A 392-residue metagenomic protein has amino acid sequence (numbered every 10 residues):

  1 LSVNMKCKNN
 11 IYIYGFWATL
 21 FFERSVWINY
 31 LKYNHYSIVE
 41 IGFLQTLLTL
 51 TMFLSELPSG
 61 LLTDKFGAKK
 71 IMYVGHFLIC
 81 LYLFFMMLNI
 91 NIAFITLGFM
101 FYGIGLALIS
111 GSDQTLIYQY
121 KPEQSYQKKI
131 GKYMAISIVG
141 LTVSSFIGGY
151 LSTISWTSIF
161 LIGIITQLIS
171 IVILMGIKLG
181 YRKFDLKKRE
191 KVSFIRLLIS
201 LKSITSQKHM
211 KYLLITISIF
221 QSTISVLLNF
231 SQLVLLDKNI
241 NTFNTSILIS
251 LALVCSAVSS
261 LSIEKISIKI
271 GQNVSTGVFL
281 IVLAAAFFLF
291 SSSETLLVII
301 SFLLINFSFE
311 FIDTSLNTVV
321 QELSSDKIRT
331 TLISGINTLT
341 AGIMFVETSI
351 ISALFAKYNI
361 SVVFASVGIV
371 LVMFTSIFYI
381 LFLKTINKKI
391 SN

Functional and structural regions predicted by a protein language model:
S2-M5, L179-L214: Juxtamembrane intracellular "pre-TM" segments in multi-pass secondary transporters
V3-L54, K208-S250: Helix-loop boundary and gating motifs at the non-cytosolic
K6, M87-F99, F290-F302: Helix-loop junctions at membrane interfaces in 12-TM secondary transporters
S55-G67, S152, V258-Q272, F355-A356: Helix-to-loop junctions at the C-terminal end of transmembrane segments in multipass secondary transporters
F77-I90, I281-E294: C-terminal ends and interior cores of transmembrane alpha-helices in multi-pass membrane transporters/permeases
M100-I138: Cytoplasmic helix-loop-helix junction between adjacent transmembrane helices in 12-TM secondary transporters
S158-G176, F364-I380: Symmetry-related core transmembrane helices of the 12-TM Major Facilitator Superfamily/SLC fold
